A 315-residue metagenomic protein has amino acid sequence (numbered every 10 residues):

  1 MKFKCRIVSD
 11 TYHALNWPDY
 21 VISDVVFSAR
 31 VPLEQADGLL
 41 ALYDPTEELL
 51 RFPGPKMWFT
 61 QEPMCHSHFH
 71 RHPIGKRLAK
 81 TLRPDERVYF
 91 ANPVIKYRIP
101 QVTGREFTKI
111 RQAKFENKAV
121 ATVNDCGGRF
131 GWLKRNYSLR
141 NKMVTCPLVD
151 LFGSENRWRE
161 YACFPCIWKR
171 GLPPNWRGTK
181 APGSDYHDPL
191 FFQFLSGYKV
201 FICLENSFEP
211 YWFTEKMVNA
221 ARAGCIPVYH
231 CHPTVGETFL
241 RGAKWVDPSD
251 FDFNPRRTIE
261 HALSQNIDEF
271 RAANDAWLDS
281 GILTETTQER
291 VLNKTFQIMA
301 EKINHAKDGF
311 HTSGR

Functional and structural regions predicted by a protein language model:
M1-T60, M64, F69-P147, F152-E155 (+3 more regions): Pol beta-like nucleotidyltransferase catalytic core
